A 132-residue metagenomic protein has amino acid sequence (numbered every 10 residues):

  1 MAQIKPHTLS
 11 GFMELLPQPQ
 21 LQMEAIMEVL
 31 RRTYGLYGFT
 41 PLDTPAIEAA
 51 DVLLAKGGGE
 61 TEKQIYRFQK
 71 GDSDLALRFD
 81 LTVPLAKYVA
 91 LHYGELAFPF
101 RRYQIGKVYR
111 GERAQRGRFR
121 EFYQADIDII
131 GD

Functional and structural regions predicted by a protein language model:
M1-D132: TRNA-recognition modules of translation machinery and tRNA-sensing kinases, especially anticodon-binding
